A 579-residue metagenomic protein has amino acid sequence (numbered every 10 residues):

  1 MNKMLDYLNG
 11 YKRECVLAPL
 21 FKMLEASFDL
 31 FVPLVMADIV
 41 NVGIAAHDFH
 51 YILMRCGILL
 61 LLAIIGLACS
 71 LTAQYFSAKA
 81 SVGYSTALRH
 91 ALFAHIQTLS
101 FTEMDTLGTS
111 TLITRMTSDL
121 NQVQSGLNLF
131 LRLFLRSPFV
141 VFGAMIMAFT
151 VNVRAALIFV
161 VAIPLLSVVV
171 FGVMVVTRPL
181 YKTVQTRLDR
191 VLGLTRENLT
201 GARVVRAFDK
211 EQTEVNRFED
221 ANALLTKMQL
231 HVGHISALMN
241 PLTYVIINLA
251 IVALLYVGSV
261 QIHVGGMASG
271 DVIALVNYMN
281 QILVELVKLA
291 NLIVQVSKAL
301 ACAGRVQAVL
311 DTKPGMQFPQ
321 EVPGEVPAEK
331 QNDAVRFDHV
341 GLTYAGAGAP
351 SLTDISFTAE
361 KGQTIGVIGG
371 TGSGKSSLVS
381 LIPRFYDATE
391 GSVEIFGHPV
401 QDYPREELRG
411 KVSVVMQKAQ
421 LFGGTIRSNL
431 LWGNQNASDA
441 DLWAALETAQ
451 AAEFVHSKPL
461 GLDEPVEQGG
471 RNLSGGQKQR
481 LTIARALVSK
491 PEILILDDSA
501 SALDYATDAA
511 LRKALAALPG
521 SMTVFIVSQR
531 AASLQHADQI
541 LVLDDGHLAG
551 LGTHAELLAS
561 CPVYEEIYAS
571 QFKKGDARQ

Functional and structural regions predicted by a protein language model:
M1-F31, M36, I44-L60, I65 (+17 more regions): Membrane-integrated ABC transporters
G10, E14-S27, D38, L59-L62 (+4 more regions): Transmembrane helices of ABC transporter permease
G10-R13, T98-T102, S118-L127, L131 (+8 more regions): An intracellular "coupling" helix at the cytosolic face of ABC transporter transmembrane type-1 domains
D48-H50, M54, M147-V161, H231-R305 (+1 more regions): Helix-loop-helix
P314-K330: Pre-NBD coupling/linker segments of ABC/ABC-like ATPases
V326-Q579: ABC-type nucleotide-binding domain
